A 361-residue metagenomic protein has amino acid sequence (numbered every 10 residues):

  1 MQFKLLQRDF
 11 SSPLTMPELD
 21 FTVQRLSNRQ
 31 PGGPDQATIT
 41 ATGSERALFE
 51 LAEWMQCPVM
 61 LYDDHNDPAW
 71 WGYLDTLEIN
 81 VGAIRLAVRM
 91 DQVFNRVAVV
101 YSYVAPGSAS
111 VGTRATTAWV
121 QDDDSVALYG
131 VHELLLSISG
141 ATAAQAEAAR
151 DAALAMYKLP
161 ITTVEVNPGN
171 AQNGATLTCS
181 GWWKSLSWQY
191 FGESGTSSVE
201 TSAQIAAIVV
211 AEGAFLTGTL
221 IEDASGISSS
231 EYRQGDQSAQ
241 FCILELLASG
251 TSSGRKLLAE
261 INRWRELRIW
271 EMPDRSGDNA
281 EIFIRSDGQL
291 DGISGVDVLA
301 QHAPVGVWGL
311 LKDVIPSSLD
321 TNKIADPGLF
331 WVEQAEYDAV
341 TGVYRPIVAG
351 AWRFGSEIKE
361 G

Functional and structural regions predicted by a protein language model:
M1, S11, M16-S27, V81-L128 (+6 more regions): Acidic, low-complexity/disordered segments
Q2-F3, M60, H65-V93, Q172-S187 (+1 more regions): Short beta-strand-centered interaction patches in the first periplasmic/extracellular domains of large envelope
Q2-R8, S44-N80, G169-G174, S197-A211 (+2 more regions): Short, acidic/charged, Gly/Pro-enriched secondary-structure junctions
F3-L5, A37-A41, V59-L61, L74 (+8 more regions): Hydrophobic beta-strand residues in large extracellular and virion-surface proteins
R8-P34, V126-V166, D274-D291: Short beta-strand/loop turn elements enriched in aromatics
M16-V59, D63-D67, A152-A153, N170 (+4 more regions): Extracellular/virion structural assembly segments
P17, Q30-I39, V99, Q172 (+3 more regions): Amphipathic, non-transmembrane alpha-helical segments in extracytoplasmic/periplasmic proteins
V88-D151, A155-Y157, S197-S230, A239 (+1 more regions): Intrinsically disordered, low-complexity terminal/linker regions enriched in Pro/Ser/Gly and acidic residues
